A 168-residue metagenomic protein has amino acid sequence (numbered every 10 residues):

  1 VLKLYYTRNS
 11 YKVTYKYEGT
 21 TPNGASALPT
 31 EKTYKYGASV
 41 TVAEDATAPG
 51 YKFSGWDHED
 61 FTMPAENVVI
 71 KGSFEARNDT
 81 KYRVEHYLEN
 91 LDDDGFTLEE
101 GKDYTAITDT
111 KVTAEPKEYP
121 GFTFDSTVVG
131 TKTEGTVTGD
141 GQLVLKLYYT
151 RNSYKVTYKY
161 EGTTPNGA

Functional and structural regions predicted by a protein language model:
V1-A168: Secondary-structure capping and domain/repeat boundary segments
